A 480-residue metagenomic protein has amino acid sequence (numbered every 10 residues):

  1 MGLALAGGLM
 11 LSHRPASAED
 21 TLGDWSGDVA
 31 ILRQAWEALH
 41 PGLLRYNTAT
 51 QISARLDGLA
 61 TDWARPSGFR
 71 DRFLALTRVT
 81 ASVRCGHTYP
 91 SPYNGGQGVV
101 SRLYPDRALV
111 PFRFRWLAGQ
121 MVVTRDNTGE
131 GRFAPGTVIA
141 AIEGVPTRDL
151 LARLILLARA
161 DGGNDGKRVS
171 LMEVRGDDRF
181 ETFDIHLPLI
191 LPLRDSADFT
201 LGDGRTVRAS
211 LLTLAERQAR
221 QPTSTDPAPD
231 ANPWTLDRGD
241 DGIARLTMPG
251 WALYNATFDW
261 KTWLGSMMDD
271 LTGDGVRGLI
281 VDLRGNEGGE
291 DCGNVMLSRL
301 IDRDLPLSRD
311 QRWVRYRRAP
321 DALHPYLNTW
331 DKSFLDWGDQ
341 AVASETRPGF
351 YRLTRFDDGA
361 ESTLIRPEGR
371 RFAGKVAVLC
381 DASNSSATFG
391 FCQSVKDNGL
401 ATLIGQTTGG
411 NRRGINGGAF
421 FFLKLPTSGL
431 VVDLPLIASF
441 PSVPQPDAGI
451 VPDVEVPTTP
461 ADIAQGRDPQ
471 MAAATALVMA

Functional and structural regions predicted by a protein language model:
M1-A6: N-terminal export leaders
M10-V314, D321-T329, R412-L425, V431 (+4 more regions): Flexible, low-complexity junctional segments that flank or bridge functional domains
T137, E290-I463: Conserved acidic, small-residue-rich alpha-beta core segments centered on
